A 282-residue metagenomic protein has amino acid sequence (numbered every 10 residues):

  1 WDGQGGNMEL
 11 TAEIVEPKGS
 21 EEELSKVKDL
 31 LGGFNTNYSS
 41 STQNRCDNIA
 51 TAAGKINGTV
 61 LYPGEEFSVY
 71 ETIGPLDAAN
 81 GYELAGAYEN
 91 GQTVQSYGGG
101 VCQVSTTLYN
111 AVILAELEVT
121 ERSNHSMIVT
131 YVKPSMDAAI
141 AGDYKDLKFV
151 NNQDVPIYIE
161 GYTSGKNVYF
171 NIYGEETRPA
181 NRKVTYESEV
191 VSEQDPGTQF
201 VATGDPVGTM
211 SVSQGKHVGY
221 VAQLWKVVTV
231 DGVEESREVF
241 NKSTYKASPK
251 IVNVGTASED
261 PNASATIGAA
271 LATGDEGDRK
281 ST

Functional and structural regions predicted by a protein language model:
W1-S281: Well-ordered beta-sheet/strand-loop patches within structured domains
